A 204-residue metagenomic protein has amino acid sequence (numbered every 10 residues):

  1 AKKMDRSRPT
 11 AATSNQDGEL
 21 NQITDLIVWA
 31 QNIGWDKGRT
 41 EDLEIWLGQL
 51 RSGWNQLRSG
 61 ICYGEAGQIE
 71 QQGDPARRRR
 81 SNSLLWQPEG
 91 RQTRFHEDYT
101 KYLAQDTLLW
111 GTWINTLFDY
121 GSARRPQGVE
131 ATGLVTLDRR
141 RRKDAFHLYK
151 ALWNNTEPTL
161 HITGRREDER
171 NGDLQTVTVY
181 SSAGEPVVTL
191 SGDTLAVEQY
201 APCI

Functional and structural regions predicted by a protein language model:
A1-T176, G192, A201: Substrate-binding/catalytic cleft of secreted carbohydrate-active enzymes, primarily glycoside hydrolases
V179-E185: Short proline/glycine-enriched turn/loop motifs at strand-loop junctions of beta-rich domains
E185-D193: Change to "...patches in solvent-exposed regions of secreted, membrane-anchored, or virion-exposed structural
I204: Exposed aromatic-hydrophobic patches
